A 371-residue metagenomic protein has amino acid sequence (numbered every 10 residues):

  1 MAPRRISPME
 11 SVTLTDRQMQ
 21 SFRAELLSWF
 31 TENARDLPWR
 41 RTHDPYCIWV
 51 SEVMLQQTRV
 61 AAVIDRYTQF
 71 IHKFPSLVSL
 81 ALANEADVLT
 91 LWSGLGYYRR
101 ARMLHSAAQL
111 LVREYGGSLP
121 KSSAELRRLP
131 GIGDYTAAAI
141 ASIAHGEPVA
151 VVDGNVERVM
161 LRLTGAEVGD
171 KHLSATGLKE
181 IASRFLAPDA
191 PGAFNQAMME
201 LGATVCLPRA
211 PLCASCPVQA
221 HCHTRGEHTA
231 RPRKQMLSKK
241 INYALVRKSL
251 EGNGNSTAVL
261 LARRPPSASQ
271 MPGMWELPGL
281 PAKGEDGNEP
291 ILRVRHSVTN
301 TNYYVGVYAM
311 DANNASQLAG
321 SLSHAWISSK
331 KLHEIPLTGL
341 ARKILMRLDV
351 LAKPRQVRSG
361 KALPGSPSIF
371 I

Functional and structural regions predicted by a protein language model:
M1-R35, R41, E200-I371: Intrinsically disordered, low-complexity, charged terminal extensions of DNA damage-control enzymes
S11-T15, A24-E25, W29-A214, V218-H228: Catalytic cores of DNA base-excision repair glycosylases
